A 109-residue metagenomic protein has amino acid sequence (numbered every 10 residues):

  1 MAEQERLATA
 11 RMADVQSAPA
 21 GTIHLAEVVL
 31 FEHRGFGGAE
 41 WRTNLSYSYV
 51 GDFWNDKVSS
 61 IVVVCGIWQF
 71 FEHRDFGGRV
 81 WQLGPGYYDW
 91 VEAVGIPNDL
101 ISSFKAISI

Functional and structural regions predicted by a protein language model:
M1-I109: Compact beta-sheet-dominated domain cores in extracellular/mature segments
